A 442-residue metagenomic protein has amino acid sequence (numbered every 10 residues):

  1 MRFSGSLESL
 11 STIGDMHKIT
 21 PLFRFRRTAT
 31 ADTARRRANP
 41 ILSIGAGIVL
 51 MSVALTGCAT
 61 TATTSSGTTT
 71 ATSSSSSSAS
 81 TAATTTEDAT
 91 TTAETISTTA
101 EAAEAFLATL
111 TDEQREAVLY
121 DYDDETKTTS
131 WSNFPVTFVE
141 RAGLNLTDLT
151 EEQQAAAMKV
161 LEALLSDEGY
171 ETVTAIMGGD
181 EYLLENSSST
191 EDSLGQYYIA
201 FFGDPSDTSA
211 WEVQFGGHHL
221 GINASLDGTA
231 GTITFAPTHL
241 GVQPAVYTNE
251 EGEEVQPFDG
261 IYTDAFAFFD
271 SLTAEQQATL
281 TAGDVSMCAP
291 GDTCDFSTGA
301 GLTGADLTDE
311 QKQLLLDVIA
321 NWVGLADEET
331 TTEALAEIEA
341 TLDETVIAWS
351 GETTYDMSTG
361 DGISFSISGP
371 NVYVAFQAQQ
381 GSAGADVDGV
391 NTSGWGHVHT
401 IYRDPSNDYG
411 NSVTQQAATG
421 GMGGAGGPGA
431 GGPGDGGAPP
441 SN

Functional and structural regions predicted by a protein language model:
M1-T56: Sec-dependent bacterial lipoprotein signal peptides
G5, G14, G57, G67 (+1 more regions): Residue-identity detector for glycine
G5, T12, A29, T84-T85 (+2 more regions): Exposed, low-complexity/repetitive linear segments and helix-based recognition motifs, biased toward charged/polar
R24-R35, A83, G426, A430 (+1 more regions): Intrinsically disordered, low-complexity terminal tails and inter-domain linkers enriched for S/T/G/P/D/E
L55-T85: Bacterial lipoprotein signal-peptidase II cleavage site
D88-D112, E116-D148, A155-S166, E171-N442: A cross-kingdom marker for long, charged
